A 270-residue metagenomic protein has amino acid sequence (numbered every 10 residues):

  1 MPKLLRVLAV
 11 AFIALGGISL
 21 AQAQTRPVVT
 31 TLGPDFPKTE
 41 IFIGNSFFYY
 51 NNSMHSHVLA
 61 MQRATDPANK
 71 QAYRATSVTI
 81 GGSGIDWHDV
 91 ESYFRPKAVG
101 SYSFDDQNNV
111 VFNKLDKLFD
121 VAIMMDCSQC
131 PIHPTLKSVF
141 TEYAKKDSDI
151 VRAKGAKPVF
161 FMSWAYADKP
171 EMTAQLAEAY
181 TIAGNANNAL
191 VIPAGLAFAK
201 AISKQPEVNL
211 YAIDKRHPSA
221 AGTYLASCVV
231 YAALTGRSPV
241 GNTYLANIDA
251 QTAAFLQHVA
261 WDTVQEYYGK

Functional and structural regions predicted by a protein language model:
M1-A9: Bacterial N-terminal signal peptides that target proteins for export
L8-G17: Bacterial N-terminal signal peptides
S19-A23: Sec/Tat signal peptide C-region and signal peptidase I cleavage site
Q24-A64: N-terminal module-boundary/linker segments of secreted carbohydrate-active enzymes
Y49-T135: Conserved SGNH/GDSL esterase-like catalytic core that processes O-acyl groups on lipids and polysaccharides
H55, L59, T141-A144, S148 (+3 more regions): Extracytoplasmic/secreted envelope proteins and their assembly/folding machinery, especially bacterial periplasmic
D106-A220, A232: Alpha-helical cap/lid subdomain in secreted, periplasmic, or secretory-pathway luminal O-acyl-processing enzymes
H217, S227-K270: Conserved catalytic region of serine esterases and O-acyltransferases that act on ester linkages in lipids
